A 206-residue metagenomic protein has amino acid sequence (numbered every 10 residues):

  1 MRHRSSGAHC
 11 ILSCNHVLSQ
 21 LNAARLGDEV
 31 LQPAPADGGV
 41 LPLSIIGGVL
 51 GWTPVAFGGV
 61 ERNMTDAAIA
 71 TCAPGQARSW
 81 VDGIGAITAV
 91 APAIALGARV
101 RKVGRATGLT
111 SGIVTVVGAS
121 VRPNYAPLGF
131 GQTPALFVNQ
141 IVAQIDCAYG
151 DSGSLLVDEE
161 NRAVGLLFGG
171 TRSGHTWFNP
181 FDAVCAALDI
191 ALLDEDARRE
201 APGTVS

Functional and structural regions predicted by a protein language model:
M1-Q140, Q144, V157-E160, V164 (+2 more regions): Serine endopeptidase catalytic core focused on the charge-relay Asp
V17-S19, A186, I190: Short, intrinsically disordered, mixed-charge
C72-P74, L188-A191: Short beta-strand-to-coil "C-cap" segments at the C-terminal boundary of structured domains/repeats, marking
A148-D151: Short, small/polar residue-rich loop motifs at catalytic or cofactor-binding pockets
S173-C185: A short, polar/charged loop-to-alpha-helix boundary motif
L193-D196, A201-T204: Charge-biased, low-complexity intrinsically disordered regions
